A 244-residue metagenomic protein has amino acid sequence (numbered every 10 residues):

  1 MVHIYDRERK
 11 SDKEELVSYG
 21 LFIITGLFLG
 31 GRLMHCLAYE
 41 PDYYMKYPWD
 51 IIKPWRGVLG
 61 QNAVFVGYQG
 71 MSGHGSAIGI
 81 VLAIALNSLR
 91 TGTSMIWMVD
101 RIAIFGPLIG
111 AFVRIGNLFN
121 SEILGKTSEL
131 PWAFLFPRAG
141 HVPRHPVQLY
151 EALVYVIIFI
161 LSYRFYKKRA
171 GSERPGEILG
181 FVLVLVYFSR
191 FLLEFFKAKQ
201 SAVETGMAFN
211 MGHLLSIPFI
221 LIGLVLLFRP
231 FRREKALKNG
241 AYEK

Functional and structural regions predicted by a protein language model:
M1-K244: Hydrophobic, membrane-interfacing alpha helices
